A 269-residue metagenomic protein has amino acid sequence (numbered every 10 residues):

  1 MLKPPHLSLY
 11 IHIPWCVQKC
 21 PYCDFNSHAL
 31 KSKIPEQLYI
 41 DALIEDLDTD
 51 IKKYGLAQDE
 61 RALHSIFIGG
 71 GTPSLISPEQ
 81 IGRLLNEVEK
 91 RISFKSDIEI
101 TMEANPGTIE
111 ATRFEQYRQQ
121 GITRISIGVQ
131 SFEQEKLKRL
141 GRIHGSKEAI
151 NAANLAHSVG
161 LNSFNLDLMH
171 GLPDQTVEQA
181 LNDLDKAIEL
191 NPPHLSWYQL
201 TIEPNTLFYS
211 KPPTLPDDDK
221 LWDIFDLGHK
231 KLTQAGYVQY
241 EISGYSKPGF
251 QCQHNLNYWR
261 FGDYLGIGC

Functional and structural regions predicted by a protein language model:
K3-S8, S27-L56, R61-C269: C-terminal scaffold of the Radical SAM
I11: Conserved N-terminal Rossmann-fold NAD(P)-binding element of oxidoreductases
P14-S27: Local cysteine-cluster metal-coordination motifs and their immediate loop/turn environment, predominantly Fe-S cluster
